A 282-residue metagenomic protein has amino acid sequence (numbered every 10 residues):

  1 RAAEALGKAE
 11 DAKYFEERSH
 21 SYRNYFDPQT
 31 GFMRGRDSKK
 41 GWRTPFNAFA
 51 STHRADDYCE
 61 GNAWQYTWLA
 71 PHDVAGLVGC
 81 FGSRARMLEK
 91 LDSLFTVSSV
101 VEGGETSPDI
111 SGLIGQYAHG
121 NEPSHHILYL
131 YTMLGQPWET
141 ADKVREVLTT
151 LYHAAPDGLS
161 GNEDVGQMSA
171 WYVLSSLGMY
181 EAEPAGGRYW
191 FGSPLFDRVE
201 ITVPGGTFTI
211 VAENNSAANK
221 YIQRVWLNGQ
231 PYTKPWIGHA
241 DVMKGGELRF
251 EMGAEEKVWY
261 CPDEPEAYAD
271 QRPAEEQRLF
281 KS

Functional and structural regions predicted by a protein language model:
R1-T209, A240: Active-site core of glycosidic bond-cleaving carbohydrate-active enzymes
W138, H153, E183-G186, W190-S282: Beta-rich accessory regions
